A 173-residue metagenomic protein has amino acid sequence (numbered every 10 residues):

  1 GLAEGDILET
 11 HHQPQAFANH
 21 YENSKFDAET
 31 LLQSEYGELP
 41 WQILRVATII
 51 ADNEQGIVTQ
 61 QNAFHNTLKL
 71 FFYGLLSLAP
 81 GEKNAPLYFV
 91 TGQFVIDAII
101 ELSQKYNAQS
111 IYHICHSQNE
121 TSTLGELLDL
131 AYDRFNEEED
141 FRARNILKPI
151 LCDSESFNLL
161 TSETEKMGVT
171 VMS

Functional and structural regions predicted by a protein language model:
G1-D6, I50-E54, L87, N119-T123: Flexible loop/turn segments at secondary-structure boundaries
G1-P14, I57-F64, L127-D133: Short secondary-structure boundary/capping segments
A3-A47, D52: Active-site Tyr-X1-5-Lys
Q13, Y21, K25, I57-F64 (+6 more regions): Active-site-proximal structural scaffolding
F17, N84-P86, I114-N119: Conserved short loop/turn motifs at secondary-structure junctions
N23, F72-A79, R142-L147: Short C-terminal domain-edge/linker segments immediately following a structured domain
Q33-L87, G92-D97, E101, A131: NAD(P)-dependent short-chain dehydrogenase/reductase
E101-S173: Mid/C-terminal beta-alpha module of Rossmann-like enzyme folds, strongest in SDR-family dehydrogenases/epimerases
